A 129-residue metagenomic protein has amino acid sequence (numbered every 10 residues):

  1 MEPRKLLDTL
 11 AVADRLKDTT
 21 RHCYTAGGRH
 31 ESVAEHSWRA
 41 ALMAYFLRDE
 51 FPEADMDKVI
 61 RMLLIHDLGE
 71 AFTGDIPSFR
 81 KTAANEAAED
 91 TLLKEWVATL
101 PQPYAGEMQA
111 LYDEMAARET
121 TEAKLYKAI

Functional and structural regions predicted by a protein language model:
M1-I129: Alpha-helical, largely C-terminal catalytic domains that coordinate divalent metal ions via clustered Asp/Glu/His
